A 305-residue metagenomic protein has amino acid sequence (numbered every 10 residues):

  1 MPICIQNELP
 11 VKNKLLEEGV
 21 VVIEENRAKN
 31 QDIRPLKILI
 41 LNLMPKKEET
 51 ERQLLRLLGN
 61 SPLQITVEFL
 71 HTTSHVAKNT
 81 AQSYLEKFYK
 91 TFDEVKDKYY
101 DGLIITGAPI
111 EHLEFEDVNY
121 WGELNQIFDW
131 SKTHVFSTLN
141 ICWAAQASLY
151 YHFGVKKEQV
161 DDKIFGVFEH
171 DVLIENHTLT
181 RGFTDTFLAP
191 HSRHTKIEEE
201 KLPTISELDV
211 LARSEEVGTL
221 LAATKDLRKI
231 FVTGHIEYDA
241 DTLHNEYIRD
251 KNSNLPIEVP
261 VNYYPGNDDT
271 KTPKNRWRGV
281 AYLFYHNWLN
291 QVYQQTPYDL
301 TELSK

Functional and structural regions predicted by a protein language model:
M1-S74, Y89, V95, Y99 (+3 more regions): Amide-donor transfer/coupling interface in amidating biosynthetic enzymes
T50-Q53, N79-Q82, F115-E116: Short, glycine/acidic-enriched capping/hinge loops at junctions between secondary-structure elements
T73-E86: N-terminal beta-loop-helix "entrance" segment that forms/cooperates in small-molecule cofactor or anionic ligand
L85, Y89-F92, A108, F115: Helical hinge/lid and interdomain linker segments adjacent to catalytic or ligand-binding clefts that mediate domain
I105-I174: Cysteine-nucleophile active-site neighborhood
